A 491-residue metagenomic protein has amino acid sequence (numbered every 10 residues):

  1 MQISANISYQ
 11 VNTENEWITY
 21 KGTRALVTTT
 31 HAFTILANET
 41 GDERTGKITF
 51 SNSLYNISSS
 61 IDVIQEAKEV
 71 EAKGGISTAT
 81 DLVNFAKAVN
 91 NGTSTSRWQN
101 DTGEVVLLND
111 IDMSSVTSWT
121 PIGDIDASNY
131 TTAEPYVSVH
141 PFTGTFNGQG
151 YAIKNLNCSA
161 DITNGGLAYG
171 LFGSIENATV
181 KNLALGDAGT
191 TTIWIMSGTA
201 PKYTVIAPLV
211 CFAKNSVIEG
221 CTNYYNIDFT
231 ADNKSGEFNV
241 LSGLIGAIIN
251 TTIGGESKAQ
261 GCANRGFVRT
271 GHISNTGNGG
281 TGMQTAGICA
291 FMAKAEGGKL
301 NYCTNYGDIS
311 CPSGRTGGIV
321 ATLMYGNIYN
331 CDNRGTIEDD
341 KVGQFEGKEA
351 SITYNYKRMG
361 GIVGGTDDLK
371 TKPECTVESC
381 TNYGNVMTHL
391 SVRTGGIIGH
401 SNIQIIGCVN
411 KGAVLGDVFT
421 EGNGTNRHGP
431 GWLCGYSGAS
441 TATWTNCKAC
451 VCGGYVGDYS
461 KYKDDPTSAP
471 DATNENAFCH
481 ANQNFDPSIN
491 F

Functional and structural regions predicted by a protein language model:
M1-Q2: A short beta-strand segment in extracellular, disulfide-stabilized domains
A5-T34: Surface-exposed binding patches on compact interaction domains or structured appendages
N6-Q10, T45, S60: Exposed beta-strand and adjacent loop surfaces of beta-rich binding modules that mediate intermolecular recognition
E14, S51-I57, Q149: Short strand-coil-strand connectors
L36-D42: Short, surface-exposed loop/turn segments at beta-strand-coil junctions that are enriched for proline with nearby
D42-S53: A short beta-strand micro-motif common to beta-rich folds, especially ectodomain repeats
Y55-K68: C-terminal edge beta-strand
E69-F491: Surface-exposed repetitive/solenoidal architectures
